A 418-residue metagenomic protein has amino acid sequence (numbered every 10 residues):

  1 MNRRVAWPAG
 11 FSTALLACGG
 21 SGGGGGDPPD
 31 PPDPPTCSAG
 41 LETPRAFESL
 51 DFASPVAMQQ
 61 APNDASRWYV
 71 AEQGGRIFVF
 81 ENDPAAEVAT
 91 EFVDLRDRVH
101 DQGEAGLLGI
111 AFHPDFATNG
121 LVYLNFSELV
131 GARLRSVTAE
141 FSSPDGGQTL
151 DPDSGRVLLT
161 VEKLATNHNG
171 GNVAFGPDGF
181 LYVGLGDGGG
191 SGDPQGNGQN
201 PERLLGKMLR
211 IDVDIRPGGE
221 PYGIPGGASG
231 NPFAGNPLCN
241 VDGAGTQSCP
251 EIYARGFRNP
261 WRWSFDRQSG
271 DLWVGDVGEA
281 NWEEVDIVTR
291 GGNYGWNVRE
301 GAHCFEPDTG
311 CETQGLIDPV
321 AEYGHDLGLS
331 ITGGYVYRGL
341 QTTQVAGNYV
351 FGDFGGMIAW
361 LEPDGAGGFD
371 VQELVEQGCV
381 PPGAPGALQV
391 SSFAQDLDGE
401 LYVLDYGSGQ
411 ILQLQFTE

Functional and structural regions predicted by a protein language model:
M1-A9: Bacterial N-terminal signal peptides that target proteins for export
F11-S12, D30, C304, Q372: Residue-level signal for mature regions of secreted extracellular proteins and peptides
L16-A17: C-terminal motif of bacterial Sec signal peptides marking the signal peptidase cleavage site
G22, P28-G192, R262-F265, G270-G278 (+2 more regions): Acidic, Gly/Ser/Thr-rich repeat motifs that build Ca2+-stabilized beta-propeller blades
P35, A71, A105-L107, D115 (+3 more regions): Beta-propeller domain segments
G368-L397: Conserved blade-ending motifs and adjacent loop-strand segments that build the rim/top face of beta-propeller domains
